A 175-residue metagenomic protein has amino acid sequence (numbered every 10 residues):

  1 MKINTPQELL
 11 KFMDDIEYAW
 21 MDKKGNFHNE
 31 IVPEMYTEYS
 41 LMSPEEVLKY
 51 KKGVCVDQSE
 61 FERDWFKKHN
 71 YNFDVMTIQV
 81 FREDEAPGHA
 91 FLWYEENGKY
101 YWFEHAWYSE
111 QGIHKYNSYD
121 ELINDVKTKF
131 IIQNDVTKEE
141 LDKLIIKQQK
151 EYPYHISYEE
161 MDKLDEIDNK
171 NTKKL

Functional and structural regions predicted by a protein language model:
M1-L175: A structural boundary/capping signal
